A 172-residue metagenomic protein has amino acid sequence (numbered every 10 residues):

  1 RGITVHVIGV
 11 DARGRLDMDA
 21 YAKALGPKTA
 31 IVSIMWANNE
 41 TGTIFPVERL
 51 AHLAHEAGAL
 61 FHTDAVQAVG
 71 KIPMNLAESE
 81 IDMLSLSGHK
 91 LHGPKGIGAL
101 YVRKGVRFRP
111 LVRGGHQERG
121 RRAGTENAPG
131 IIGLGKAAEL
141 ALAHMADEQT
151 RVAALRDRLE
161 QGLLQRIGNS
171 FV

Functional and structural regions predicted by a protein language model:
R1-V172: Pyridoxal 5′-phosphate
